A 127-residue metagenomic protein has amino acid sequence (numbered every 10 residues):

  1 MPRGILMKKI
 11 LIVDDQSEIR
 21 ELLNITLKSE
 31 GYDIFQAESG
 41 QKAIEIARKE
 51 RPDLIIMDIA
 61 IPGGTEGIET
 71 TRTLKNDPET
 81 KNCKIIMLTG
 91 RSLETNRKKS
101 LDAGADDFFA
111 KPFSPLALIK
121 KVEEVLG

Functional and structural regions predicted by a protein language model:
E21-S29: Charged docking surfaces used in two-component/phosphorelay signaling
Q36-E45, E66-G67: Helix N-cap/capping motif at the beta->alpha junctions
E45, I68-K81: Short amphipathic alpha-helix used as the core "switch/output" element in two-component signaling
R51-D53, E79-K84: His-Asp phosphorelay/catalytic-motif detector in bacterial-type signaling
D58-I59, T89: Active-site residues of response regulator receiver
T65-E69, S92-F109, K120: Alpha4 helix (beta4-alpha4-beta5 surface) of REC/receiver domains from two-component response regulators
N82-S92: A short, hydrophobic beta-strand element within the central beta-sheet of small alpha/beta folds
F113-V122: C-terminal output helix
